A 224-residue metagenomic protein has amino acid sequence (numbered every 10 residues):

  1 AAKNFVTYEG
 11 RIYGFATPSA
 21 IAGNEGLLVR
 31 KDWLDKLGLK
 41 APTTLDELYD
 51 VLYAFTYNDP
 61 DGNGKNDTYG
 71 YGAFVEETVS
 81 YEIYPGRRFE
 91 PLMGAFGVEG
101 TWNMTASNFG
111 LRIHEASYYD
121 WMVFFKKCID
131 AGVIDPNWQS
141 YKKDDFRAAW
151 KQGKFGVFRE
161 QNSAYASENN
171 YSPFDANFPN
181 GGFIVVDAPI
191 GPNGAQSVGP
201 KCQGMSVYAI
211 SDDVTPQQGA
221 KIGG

Functional and structural regions predicted by a protein language model:
A1-G224: Extracytoplasmic/secretory soluble proteins
